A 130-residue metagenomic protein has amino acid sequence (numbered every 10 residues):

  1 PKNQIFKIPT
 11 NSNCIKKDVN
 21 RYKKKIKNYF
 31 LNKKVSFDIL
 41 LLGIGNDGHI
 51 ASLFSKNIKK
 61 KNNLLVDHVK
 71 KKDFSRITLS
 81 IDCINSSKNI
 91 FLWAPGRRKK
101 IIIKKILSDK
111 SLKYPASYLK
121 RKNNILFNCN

Functional and structural regions predicted by a protein language model:
P1-N130: Conserved phosphate- and dinucleotide-binding cores of soluble alpha/beta proteins, encompassing both enzyme active
